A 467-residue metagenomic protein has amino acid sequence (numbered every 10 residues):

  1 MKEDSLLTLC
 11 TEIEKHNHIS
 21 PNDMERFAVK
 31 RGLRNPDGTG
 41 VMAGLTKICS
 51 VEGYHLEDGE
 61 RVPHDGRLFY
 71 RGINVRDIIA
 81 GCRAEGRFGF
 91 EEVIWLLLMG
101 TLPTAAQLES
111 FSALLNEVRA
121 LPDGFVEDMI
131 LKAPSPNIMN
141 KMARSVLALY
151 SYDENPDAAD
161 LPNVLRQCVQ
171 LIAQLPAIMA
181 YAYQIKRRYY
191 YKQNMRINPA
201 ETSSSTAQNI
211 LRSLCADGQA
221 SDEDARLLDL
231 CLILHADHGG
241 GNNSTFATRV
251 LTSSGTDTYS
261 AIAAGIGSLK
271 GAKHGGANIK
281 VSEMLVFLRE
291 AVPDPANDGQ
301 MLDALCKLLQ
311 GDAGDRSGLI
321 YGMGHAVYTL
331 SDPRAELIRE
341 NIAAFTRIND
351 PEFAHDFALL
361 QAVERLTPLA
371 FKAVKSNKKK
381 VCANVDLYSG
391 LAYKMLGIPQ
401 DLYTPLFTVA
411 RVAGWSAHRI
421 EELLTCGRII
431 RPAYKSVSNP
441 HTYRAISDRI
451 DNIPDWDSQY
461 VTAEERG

Functional and structural regions predicted by a protein language model:
M1-G467: Non-transmembrane, aqueous-exposed alpha-helical and coiled segments at domain scale
